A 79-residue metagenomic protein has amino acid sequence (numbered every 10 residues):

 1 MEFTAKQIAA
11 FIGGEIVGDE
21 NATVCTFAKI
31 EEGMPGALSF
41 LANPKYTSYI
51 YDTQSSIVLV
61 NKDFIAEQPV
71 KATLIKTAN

Functional and structural regions predicted by a protein language model:
M1-N79: Terminal amphipathic alpha-helical/low-complexity segments used for targeting or macromolecular assembly
